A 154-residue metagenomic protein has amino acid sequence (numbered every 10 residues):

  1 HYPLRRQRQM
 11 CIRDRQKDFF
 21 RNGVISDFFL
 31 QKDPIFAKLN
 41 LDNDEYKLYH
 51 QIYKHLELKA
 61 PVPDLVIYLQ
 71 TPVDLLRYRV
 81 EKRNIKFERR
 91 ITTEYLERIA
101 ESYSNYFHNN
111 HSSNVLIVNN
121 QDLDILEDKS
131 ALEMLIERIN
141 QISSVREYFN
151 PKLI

Functional and structural regions predicted by a protein language model:
H1-I12: Single conserved hydrophobic/aromatic residue that forms the stacking wall/gate of nucleotide- or nucleobase-binding
P3, R15-F19, L58-V62, N109-N110: Conserved catalytic network of the ASCE P-loop NTPase/AAA+ motor domain
R13, I52-L56, N105-Y106, R138: A generic secondary-structure signal
F20-V24, D64-L65: Loop/turn-to-beta-strand initiation segments
G23-Q31: A glycine-rich, hydrophobic loop/mini-helix early in the fold
L30-Q31, T71-D74, N120-I125: Short, internal active-site loops enriched in acidic
D33-S102: A glycine- and Lys/Arg-enriched "phosphate-lid" helix/loop adjacent to the NTP-binding pocket of small-molecule kinases
E81-F87, E97-I154: NTP-dependent small-molecule kinase module
